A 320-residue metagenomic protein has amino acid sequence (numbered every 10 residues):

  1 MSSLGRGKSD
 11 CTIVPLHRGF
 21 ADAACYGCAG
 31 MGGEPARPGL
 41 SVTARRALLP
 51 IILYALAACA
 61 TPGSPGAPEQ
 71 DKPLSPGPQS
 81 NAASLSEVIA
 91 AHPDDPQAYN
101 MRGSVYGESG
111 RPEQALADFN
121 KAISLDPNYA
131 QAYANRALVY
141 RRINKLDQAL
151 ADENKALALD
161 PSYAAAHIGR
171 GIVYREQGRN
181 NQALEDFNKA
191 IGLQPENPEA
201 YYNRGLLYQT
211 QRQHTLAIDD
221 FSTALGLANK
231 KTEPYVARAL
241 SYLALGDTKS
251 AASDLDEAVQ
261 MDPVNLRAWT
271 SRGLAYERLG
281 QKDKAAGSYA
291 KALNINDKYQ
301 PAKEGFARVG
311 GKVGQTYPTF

Functional and structural regions predicted by a protein language model:
M1-G5, S9-C59: Sec-dependent bacterial lipoprotein signal peptides
L53-E113, A117, S124, G314-F320: N-terminal leader/linker segments that initiate helical-solenoid repeat arrays
T61-Q70, P76, A275-F320: Terminal, low-structured helical/coil segments at or just beyond the last alpha-helical repeat
S75-A83, G110-K121, I143-K155, Q177-K189 (+4 more regions): Structural signature of tandem alpha-helical TPR/SEL1-like repeats, specifically the intra-repeat loop/turn
P96-Q97, A130-Q131, A164-A165, P198-E199 (+3 more regions): Helix-start (N-cap) detector for alpha-helical repeat units in TPR-like alpha-solenoids, especially tetratricopeptide
G107, S124, A134, L138-R141 (+10 more regions): Position-specific recognition of the canonical hydrophobic site in helix A of tetratricopeptide repeat
